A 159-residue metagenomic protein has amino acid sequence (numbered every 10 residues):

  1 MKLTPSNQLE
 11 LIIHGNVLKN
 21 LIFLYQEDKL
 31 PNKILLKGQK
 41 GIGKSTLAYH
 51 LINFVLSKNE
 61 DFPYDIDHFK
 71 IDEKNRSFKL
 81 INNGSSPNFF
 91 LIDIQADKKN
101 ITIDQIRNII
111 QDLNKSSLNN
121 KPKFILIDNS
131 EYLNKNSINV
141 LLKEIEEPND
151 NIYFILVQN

Functional and structural regions predicted by a protein language model:
M1-N136: Clamp-loader machinery-focused feature within the broader ASCE/P-loop NTPase space
N114, N139-L156: Conserved catalytic/switch belt of AAA+ P-loop NTPases
D128-S130, L156-N159: A short beta-strand-to-loop transition that corresponds to the Sensor-1 phosphate-sensing loop of AAA+ P-loop ATPases
